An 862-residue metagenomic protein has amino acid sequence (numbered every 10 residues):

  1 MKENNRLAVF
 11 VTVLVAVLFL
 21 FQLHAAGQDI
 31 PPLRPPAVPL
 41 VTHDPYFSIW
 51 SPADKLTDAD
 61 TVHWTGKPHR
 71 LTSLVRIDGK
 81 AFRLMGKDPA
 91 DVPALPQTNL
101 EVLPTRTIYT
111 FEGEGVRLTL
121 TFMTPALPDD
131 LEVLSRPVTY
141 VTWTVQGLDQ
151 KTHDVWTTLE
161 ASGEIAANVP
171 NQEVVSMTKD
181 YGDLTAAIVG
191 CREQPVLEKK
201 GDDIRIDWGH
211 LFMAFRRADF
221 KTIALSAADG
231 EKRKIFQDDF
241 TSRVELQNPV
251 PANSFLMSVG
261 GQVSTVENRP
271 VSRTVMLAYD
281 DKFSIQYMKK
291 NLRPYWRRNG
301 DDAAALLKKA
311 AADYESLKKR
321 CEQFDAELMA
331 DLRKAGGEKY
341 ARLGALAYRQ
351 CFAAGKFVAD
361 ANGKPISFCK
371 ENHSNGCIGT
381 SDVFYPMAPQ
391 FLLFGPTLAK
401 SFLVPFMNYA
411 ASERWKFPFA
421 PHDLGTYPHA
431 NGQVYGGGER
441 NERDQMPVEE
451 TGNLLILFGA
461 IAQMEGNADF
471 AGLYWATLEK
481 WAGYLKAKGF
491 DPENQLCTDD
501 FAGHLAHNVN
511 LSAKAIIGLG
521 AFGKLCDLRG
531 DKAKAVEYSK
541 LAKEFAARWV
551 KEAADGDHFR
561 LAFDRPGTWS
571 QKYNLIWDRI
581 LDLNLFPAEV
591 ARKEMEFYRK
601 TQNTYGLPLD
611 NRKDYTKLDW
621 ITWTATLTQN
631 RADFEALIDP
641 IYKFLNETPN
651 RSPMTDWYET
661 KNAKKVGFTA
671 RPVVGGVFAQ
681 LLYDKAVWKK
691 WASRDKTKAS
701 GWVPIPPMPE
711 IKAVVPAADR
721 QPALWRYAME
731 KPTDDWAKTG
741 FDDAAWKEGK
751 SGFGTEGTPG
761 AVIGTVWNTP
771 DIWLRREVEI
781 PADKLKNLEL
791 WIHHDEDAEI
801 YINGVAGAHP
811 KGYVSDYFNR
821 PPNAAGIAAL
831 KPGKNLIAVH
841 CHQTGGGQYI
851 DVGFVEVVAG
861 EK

Functional and structural regions predicted by a protein language model:
G27-V38, P128-V133, T144-G379, T397-K400 (+5 more regions): Acidic/polar, glycine-enriched structural segments that form the non-catalytic walls/loops of the carbohydrate-binding
V38, T42-E114, K200-Q237: An extended acidic
S48-A53, S73-V75, F111, T142-G147 (+9 more regions): Well-ordered alpha-helical scaffold segments within catalytic/enzyme domains
T119-L120, Y340-D360, G379, S412 (+6 more regions): Aromatic-lined, polymer-binding surfaces characteristic of secreted/periplasmic polysaccharide-degrading enzymes
D183-T241, A347, E371-V383, P389-P396 (+9 more regions): Extended ligand-binding clefts on enzyme/binding-domain cores
R298-K318, G376-D491, N508-F522, C526: Aromatic-rich carbohydrate-recognition surfaces in CAZymes
I711-T733, A824-K862: An acidic-aromatic loop/edge-strand motif
W746, P770, V778-G804, I837: Aromatic-lined ligand-binding clefts that engage carbohydrates, nucleic acids, or primary amines
